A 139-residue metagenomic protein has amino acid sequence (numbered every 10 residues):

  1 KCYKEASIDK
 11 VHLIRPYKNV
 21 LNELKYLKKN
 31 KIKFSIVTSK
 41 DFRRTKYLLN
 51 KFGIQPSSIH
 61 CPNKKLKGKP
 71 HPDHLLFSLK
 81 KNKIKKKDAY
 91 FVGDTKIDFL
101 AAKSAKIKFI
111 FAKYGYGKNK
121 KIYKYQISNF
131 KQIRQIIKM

Functional and structural regions predicted by a protein language model:
K1-S7, I54-I59: Short, basic/glycine-rich phosphate-binding loops at helix/coil junctions that contact nucleotide phosphates
E5-I36, F42-N50, P72: Short, acidic loop-to-helix structural element flanking the phosphoryl-transfer center in phosphate-processing enzymes
D41-M139: Asp-based, Mg2+/Mn2+-dependent phosphohydrolase catalytic module
